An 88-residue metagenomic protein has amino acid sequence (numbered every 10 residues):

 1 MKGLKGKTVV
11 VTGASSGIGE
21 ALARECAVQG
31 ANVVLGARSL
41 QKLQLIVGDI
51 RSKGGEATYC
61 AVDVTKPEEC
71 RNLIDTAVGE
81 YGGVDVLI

Functional and structural regions predicted by a protein language model:
M1-V10: Flexible N-terminal pre-Rossmann segment of NAD(P)-dependent oxidoreductases
T8, S15-S16: Conserved glycine-rich cofactor-binding loop
G19-E20: N-terminal Rossmann-fold NAD(P) dinucleotide-binding loop
C26: Aromatic pocket-lining residues of Rossmann-like dinucleotide-binding sites
Q29-I46: Conserved glycine-rich Rossmann-like NAD(P)H-binding loop of the short-chain dehydrogenase/reductase
K53-E56, T76-L87: A glycine-rich helix->loop->beta "capping" turn within Rossmann-like NAD(P)(H)-dependent oxidoreductase domains
V62-L73: The beta1-alpha1 cofactor-binding region of Rossmann-like NAD(H)/NADP(H)-dependent oxidoreductases
